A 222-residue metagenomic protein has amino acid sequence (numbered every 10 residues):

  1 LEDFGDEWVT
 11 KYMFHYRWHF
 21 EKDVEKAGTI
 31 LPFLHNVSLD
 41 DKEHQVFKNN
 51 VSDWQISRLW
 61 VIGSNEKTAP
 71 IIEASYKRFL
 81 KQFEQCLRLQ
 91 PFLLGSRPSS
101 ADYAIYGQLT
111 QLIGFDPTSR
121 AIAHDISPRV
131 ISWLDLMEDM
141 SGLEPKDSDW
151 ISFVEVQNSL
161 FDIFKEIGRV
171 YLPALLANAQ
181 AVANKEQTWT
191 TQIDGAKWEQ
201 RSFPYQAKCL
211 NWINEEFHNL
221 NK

Functional and structural regions predicted by a protein language model:
L1-A74: Internal, well-ordered alpha/beta segment that forms a basic, Gly-enriched binding/recognition surface
D6, L80-E84, E138: Structural signal for well-ordered, non-membrane alpha-helices
T10, F14, L89-F92, T118 (+1 more regions): Intrinsically disordered or highly flexible coil/loop and linker segments, enriched in small and charged/polar residues
L59-G95: Short N-terminal edge-element motif at the start of the domain
I72, Y76, S96, I105 (+1 more regions): Hydrophobic alpha-helical segments and helix-packing faces
L93-I113: GST superfamily/GST-like fold recognition
Y106-R201: Active-site/pore-lining binding-face segments in mid-to-C-terminal subdomains
E199-K222: C-terminal non-catalytic accessory extensions
